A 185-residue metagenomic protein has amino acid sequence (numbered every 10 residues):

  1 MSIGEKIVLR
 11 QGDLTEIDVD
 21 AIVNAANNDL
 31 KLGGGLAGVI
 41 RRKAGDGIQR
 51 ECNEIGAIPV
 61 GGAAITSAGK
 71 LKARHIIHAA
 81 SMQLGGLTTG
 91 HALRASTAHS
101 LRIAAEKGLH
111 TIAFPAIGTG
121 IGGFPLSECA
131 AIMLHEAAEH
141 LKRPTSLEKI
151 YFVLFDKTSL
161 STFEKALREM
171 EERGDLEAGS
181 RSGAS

Functional and structural regions predicted by a protein language model:
M1-E106: Glycine-/small-residue-enriched capping loops at alpha/beta junctions
L84-S185: Phosphate/ribose-phosphate-bearing ligand recognition and processing surfaces, centered on ADP-ribose/NAD(+/P+) systems
